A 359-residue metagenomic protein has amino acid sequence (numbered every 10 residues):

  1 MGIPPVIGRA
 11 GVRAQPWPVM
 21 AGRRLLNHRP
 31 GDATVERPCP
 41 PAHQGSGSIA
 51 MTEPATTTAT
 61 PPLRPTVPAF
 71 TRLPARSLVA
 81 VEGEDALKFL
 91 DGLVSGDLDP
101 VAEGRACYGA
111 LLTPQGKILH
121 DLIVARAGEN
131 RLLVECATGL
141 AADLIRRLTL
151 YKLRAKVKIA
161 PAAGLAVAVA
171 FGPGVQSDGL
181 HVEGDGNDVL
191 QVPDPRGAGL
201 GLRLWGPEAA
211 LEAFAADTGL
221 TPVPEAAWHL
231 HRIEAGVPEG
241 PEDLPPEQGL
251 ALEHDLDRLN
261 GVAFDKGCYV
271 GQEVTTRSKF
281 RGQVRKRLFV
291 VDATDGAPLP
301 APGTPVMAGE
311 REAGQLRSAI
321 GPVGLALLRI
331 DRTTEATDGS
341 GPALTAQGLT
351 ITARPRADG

Functional and structural regions predicted by a protein language model:
M1-P4, A346: Short intrinsically disordered, low-complexity coil segments enriched in acidic
G2, G8-G11, G22, G31-A33 (+1 more regions): Residue-identity detector for glycine
A14, A42-H43: Intrinsically disordered, low-complexity regions enriched in polar/acidic and amide residues
N27-H28, H43: Intrinsic-disorder-associated, low-complexity terminal segments enriched in Asp/Asn/His/Tyr and depleted of Lys/Arg
H43-G359: Basic, glycine/lysine-rich polyanion-binding surfaces/domains
